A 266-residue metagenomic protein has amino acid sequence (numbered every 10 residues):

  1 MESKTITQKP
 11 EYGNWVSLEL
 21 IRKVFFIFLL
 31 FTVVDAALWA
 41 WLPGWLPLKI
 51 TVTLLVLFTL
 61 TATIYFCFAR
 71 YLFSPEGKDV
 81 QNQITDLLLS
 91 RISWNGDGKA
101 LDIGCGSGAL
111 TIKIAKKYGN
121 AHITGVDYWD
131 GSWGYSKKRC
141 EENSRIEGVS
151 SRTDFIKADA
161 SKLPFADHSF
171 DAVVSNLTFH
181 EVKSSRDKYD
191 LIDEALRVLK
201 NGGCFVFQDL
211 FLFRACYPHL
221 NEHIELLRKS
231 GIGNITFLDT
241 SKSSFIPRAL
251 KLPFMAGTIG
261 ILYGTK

Functional and structural regions predicted by a protein language model:
V16-F26, T63-L87: Class I SAM-dependent methyltransferase Rossmann-like catalytic core, especially the SAM/SAH-binding loop
G96-G106, T124: Conserved class I S-adenosyl-L-methionine
S107-G119: Conserved SAM-binding loop of SAM-dependent methyltransferases across substrates and taxa, primarily the Class I
G148-A160: Conserved SAM-binding strand-loop segment of SAM-dependent methyltransferases
S161-V173: A short acidic, Gly/Pro-enriched loop at the edge of an enzyme's catalytic core that lines a small-molecule cofactor
Y189-N201: A short glycine-rich, Lys/Arg-flanked "PGG" loop and its adjoining helix->strand segment in the class I
G202-D209: Conserved beta-strand signature within the Rossmann-like core of class I S-adenosyl-L-methionine
S244-K266: Core SAM-dependent methyltransferase catalytic element
